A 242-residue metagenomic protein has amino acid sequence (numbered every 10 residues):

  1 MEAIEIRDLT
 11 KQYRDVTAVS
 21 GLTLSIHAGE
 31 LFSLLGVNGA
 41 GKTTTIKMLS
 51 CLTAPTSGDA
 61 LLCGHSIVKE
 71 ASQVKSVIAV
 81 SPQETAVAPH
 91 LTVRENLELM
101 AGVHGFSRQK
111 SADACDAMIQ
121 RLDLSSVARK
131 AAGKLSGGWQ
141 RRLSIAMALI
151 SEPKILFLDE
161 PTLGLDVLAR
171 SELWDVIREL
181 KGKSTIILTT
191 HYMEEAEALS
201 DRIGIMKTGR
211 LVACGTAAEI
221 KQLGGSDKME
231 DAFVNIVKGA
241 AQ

Functional and structural regions predicted by a protein language model:
G58-K69, Q73-V74: Conserved ABC transporter NBD signature motif
H90, A131-G138: Conserved ABC ATPase signature
E98, G102, Q109-V127: Conserved ABC ATPase "signature" region
E152: Conserved catalytic motifs of ABC-family nucleotide-binding domains
L156-E160: Catalytic Walker B motif of ABC-type/P-loop ATPase nucleotide-binding domains
C214-G215: ABC ATPase "signature
